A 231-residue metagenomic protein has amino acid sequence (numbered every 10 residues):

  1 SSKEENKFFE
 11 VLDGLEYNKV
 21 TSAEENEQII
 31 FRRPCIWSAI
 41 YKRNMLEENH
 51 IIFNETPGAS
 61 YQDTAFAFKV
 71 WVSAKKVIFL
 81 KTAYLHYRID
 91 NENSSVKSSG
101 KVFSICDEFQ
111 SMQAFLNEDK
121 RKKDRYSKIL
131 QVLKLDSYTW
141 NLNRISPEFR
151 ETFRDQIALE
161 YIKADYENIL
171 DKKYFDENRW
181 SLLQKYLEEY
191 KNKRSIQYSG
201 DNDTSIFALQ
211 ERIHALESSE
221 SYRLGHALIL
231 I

Functional and structural regions predicted by a protein language model:
S1-L80, L85-V102: Donor-binding/catalytic cores of nucleotide-activated saccharide and glycerol-phosphate transferases/polymerases
I51, A74, F79-L80, N93-V96 (+3 more regions): Gram-positive cell-envelope targeting signals
N54, K134-S137, F153: Structural recognition of alpha-solenoid helical scaffolds
I78-L80, R125-I129: A structural signal for short, well-ordered beta-strand segments and their strand-loop junctions that often border
T82-N91, V96-K122, W140, R144-Y166: Catalytic core of nucleotide-sugar-dependent glycosyltransferases
K128-N141: Amphipathic alpha-helical repeat scaffolds of TPR domains
I157, Y161-S205: Eukaryote-biased recognition of C-terminal alpha-helical segments
E189-I231: Boundary detector for helix-to-coil junctions that initiate low-complexity/charged tails
